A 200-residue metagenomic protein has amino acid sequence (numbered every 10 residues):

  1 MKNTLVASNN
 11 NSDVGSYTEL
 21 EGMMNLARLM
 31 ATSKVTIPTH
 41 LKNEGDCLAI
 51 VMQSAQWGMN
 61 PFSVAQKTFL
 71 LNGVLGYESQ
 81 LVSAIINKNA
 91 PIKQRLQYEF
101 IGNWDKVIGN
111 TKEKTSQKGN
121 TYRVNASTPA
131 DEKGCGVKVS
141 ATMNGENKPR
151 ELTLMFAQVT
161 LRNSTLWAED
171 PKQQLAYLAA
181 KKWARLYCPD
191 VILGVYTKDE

Functional and structural regions predicted by a protein language model:
K2-E200: Polyanion-binding surfaces on beta-sheet-dominated domains and ring/shell assemblies
